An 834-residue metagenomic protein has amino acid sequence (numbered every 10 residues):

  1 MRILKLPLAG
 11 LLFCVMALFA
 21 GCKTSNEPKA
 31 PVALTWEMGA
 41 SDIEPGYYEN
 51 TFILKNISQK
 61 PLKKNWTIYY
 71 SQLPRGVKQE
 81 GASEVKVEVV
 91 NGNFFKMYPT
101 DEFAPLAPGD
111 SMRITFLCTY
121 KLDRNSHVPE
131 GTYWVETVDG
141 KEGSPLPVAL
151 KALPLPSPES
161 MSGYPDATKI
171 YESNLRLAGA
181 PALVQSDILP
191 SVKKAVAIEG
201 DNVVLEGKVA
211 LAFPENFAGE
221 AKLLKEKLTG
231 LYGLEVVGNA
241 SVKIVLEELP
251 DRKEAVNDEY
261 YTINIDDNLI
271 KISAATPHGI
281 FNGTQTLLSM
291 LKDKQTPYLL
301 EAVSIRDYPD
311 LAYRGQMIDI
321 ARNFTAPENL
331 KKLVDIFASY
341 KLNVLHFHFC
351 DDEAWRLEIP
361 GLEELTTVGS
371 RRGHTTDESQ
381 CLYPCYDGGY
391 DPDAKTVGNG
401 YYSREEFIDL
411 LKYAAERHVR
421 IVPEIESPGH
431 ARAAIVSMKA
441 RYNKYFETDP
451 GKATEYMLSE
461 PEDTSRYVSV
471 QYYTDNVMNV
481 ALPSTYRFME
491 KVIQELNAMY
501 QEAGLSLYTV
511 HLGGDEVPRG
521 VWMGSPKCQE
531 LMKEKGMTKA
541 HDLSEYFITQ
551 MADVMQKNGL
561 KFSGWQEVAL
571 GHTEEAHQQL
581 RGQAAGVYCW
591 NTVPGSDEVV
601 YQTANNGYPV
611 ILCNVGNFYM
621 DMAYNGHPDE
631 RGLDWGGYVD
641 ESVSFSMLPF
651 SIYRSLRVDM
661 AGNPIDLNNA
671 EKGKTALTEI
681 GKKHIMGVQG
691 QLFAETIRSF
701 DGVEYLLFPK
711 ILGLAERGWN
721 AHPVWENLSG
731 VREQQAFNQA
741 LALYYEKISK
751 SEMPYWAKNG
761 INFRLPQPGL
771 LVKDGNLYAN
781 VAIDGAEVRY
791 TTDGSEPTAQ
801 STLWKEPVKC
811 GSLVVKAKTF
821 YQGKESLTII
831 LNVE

Functional and structural regions predicted by a protein language model:
K23-E27, V128-P309, G564-L570, I761 (+2 more regions): Acidic, contiguous N-terminal accessory segments
N26-P45: Low-complexity, acidic Ser/Thr/Pro/Gly-rich terminal tails and inter-domain linkers that flank the onset of structured
A40-D42, P61-N91, E130-T132: Short acidic, flexible loop segments centered on an aromatic residue
L54-K60, A481-L482: Asparagine-centered strand-capping/turn motif at beta-strand->loop junctions
A212, V731-E834: Short, compositionally stereotyped local motifs that mark structural "simplifiers"
D258-N476, L482-Q501, L505-T509, Q689: Feature activates predominantly on carbohydrate-active enzymes
S469-A584, T592-S596, V600-Q602: Active-site neighborhood of glycoside hydrolase catalytic domains
K561-A569, E574-L770: Flexible, acidic glycine-rich loops studded with aromatic residues
